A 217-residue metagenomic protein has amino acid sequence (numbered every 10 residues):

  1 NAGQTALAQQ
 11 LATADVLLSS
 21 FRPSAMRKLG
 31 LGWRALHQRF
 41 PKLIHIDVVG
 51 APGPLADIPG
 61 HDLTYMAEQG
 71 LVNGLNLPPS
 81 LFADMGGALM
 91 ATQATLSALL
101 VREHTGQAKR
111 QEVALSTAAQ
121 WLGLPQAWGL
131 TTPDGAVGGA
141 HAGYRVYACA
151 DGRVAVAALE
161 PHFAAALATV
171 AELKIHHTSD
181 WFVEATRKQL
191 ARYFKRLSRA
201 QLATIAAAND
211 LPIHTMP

Functional and structural regions predicted by a protein language model:
N1-H37: A structured beta-alpha segment of the ubiquitous adenosine-cofactor-binding alpha/beta core
S19, H45-D47, T215: Hydrophobic residues in well-ordered beta-strands that form the structural core
S19-F21, S80, L190, F194: A short, small-residue-rich loop immediately preceding and capping a beta-strand
F21, E68, A158: Glycine-rich, N-terminal phosphate-binding loop of Rossmann-like dinucleotide-binding domains
R22, L100-H104, E172: Hydrophobic/aromatic-lined pockets within catalytic cores
R27-R145, A150: Active-site-adjacent "lid/gating" segments in soluble enzymes
A142-M216: Aromatic-enriched alpha-helical interface/lid elements that frame and gate functional surfaces
